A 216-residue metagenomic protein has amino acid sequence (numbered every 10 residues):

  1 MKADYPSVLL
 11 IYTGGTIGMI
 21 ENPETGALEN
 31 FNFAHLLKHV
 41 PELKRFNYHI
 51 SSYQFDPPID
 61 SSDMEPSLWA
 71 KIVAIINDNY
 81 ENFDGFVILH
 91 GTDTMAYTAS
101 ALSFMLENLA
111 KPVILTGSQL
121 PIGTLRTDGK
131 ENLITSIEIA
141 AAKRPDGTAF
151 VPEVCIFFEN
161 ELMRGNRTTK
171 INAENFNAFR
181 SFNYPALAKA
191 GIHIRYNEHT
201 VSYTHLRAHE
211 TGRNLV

Functional and structural regions predicted by a protein language model:
M1-D78: ATP/NTP phosphate-donor binding region
I11-T13, I88-H90, I114-G117, C155-E159: Short beta-strand segments
E21-P23, A99-S100, L125-D128, E161-K170: Short acidic, glycine/serine/threonine-rich loops at helix termini
E81-D84: Short acidic/histidine-rich motifs immediately flanking catalytic phosphotransfer sites in two-component signaling
L89-K111: Short Gly/Thr/Asp-enriched flexible loops that form oxyanion-binding sites at enzyme active sites
G123-C155, N166: Short, glycine-/small-residue-rich phosphate/pyrophosphate-handling segment
G147-R195: Conserved anion/nucleotide-ligand pocket segment
T204-T211: Conserved small/polar residues in nucleotide/adenosyl-binding loops
